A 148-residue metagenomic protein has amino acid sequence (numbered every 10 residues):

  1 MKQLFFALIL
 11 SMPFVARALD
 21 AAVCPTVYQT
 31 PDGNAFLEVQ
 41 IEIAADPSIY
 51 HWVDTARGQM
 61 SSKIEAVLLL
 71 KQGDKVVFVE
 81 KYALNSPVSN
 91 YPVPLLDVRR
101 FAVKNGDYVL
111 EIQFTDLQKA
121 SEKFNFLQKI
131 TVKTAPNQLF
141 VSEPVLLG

Functional and structural regions predicted by a protein language model:
Q3-V15: Sec-dependent N-terminal signal peptides
A18-G148: Intrinsically disordered, low-complexity terminal regions enriched in Ser/Thr/Pro/Gly and charged residues
